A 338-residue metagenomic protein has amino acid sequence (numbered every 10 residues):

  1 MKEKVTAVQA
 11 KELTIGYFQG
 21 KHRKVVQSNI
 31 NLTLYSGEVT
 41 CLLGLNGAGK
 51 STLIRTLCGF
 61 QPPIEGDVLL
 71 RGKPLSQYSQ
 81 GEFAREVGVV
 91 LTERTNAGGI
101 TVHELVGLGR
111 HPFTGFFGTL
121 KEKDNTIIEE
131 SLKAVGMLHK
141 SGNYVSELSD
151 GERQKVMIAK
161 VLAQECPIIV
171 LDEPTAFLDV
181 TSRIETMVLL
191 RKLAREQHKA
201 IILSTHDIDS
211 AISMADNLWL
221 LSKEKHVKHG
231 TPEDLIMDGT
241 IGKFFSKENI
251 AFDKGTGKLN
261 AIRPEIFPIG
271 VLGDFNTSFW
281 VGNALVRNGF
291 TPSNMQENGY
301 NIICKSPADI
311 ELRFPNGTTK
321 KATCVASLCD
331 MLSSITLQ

Functional and structural regions predicted by a protein language model:
V8, V25-N29: Conserved structural motif at the start of ABC-family nucleotide-binding domains
L43-L45: The feature captures the beta-strand-to-loop junction immediately N-terminal to the Walker
C58: Helix-to-loop junction immediately C-terminal to a conserved catalytic motif
G66-P74, F83: Conserved ABC transporter NBD signature motif
G107, E122-K140: Conserved ABC ATPase "signature" region
Y144-L148, E152: Conserved ABC ATPase signature
I169-D172: Catalytic Walker B motif of ABC-type/P-loop ATPase nucleotide-binding domains
